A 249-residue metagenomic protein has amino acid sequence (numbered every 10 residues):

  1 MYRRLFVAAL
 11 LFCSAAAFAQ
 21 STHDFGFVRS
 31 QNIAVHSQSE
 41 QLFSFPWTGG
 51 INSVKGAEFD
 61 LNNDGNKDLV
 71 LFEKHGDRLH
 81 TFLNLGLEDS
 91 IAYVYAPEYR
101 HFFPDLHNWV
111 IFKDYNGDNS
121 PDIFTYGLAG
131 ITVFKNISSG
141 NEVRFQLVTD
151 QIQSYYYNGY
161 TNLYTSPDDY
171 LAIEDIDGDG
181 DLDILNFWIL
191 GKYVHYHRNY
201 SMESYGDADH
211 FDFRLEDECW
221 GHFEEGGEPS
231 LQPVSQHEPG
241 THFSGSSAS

Functional and structural regions predicted by a protein language model:
M1-G26: Bacterial Sec-dependent N-terminal signal peptides
Q20-S249: Beta-propeller-forming repeat regions
